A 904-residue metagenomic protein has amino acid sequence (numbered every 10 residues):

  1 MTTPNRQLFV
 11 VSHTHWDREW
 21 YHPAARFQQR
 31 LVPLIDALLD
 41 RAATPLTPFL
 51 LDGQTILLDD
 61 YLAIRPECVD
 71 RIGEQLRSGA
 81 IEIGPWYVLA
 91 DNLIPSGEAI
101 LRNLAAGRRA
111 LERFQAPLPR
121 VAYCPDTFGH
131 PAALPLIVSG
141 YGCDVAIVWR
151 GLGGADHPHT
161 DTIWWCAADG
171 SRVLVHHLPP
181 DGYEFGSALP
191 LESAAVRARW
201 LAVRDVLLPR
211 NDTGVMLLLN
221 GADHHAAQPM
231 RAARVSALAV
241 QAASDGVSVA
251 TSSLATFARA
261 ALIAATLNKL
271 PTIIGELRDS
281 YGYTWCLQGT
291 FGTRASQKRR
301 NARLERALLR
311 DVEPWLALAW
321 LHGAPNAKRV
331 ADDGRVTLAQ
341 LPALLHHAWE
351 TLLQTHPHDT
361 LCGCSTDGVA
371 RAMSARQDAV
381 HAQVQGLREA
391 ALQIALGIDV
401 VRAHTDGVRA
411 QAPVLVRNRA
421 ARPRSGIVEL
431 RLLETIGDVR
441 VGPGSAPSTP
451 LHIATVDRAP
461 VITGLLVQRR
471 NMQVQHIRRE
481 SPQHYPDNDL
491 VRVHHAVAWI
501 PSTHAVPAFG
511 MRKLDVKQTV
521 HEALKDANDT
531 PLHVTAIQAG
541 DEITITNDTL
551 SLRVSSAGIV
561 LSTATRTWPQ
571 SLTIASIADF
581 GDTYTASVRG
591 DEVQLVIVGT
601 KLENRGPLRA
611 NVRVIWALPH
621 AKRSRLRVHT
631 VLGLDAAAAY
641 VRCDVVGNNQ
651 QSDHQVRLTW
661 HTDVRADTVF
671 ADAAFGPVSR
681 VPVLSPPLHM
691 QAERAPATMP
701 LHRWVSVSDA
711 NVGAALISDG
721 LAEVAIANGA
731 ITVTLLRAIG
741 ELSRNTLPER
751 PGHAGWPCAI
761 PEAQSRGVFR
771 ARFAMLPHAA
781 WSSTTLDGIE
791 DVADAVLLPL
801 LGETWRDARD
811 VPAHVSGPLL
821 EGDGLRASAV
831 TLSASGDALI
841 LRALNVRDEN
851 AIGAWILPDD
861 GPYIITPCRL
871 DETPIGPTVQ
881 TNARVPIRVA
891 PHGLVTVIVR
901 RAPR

Functional and structural regions predicted by a protein language model:
T2-R102, A110-F114, G140-C143, R310-V312: N-terminal catalytic cores of secreted or lumenal carbohydrate-active enzymes
V10-Y21, R26, S171-R402, L415-A421 (+3 more regions): Catalytic grooves of carbohydrate-active enzymes
L50-Y61, W86-L89, A122-P131, W149-A155 (+1 more regions): Short, solvent-exposed turn/loop segments enriched in Gly/Ser/Thr/Pro and often Arg
P66-P85, P135-P158, I163-L174: Acidic, His- and aromatic-enriched active-site or binding-groove loops in soluble protein domains that engage sugars
D91-R113, D181-L207, A610: Alpha-helical scaffold elements lining the catalytic groove of polysaccharide deacetylases
I100-A133, G140, L201-L217: CE4/NodB-like, metal-dependent polysaccharide N-deacetylase domain that modifies extracellular/periplasmic N-acetylated
F114-H159, A227-V235: Catalytic domains of cell-wall/extracellular-matrix polysaccharide-remodeling enzymes, centered on de-N-acetylation
L134-S139, D161, H177, S187-L189 (+8 more regions): C-terminal (or distal) subdomains of carbohydrate-active enzymes
